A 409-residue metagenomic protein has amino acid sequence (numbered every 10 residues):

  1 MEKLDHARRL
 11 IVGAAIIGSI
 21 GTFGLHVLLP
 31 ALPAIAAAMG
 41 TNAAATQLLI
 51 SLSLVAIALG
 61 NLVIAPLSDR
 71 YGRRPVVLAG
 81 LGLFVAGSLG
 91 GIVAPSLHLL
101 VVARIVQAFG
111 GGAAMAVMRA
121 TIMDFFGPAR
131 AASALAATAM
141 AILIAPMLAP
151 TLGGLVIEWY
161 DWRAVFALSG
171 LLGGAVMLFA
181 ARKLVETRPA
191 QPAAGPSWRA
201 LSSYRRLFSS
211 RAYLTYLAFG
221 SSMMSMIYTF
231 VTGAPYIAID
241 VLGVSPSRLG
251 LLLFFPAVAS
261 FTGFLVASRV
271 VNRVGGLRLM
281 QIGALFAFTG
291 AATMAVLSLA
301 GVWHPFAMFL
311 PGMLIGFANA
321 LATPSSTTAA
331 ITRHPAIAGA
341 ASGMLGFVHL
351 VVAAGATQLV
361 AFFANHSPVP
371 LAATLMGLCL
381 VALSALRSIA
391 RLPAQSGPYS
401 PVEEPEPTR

Functional and structural regions predicted by a protein language model:
M1-K3, V185-L217: Juxtamembrane intracellular "pre-TM" segments in multi-pass secondary transporters
A38-G40, G72, V93-L99, G110 (+3 more regions): Helix-breaking motifs and short loop linkers at transmembrane-helix boundaries and internal kinks in secondary membrane
L59-H98: Conserved MFS/SLC helix-loop-helix module at the cytosolic interface between two early adjacent transmembrane helices
N61-G72, G263-L277: Helix-to-loop junctions at the C-terminal end of transmembrane segments in multipass secondary transporters
P75-G90, G170, R278-M294: Structural signature of the two symmetry-related core transmembrane helices
L83-G90, H98-Q107, F306-G312: Paired small-residue
L97, A103-I144: Cytoplasmic helix-loop-helix junction between adjacent transmembrane helices in 12-TM secondary transporters
L99, S133-R182: Helix-loop-helix hairpin linking two adjacent transmembrane segments in secondary transporters
